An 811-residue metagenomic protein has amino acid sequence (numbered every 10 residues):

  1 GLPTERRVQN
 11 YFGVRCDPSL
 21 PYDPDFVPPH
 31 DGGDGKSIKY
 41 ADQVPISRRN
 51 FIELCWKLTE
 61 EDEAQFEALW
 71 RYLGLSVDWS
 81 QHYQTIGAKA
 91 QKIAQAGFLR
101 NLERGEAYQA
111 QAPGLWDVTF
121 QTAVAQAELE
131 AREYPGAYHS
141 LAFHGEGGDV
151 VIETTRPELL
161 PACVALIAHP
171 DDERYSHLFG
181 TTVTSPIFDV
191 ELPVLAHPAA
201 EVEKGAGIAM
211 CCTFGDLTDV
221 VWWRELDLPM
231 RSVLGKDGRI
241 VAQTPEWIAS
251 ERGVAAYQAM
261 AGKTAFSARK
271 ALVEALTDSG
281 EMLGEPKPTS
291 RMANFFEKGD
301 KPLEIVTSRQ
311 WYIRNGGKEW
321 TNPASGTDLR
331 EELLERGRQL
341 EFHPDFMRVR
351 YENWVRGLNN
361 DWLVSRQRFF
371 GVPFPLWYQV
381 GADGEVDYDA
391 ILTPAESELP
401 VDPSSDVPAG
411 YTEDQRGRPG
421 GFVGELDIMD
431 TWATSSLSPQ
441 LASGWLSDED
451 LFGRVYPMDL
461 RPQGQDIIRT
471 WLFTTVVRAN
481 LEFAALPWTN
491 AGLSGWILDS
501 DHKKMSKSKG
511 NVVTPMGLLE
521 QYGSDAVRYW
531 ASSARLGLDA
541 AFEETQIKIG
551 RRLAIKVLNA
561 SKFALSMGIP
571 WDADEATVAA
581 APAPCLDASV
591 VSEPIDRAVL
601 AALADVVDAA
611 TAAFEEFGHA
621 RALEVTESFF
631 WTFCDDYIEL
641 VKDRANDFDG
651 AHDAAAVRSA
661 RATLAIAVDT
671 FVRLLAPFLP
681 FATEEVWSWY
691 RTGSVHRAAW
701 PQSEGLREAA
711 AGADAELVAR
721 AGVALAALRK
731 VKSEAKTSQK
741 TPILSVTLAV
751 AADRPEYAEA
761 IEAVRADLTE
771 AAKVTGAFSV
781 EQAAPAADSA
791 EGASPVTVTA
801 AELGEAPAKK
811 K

Functional and structural regions predicted by a protein language model:
G1, A90-I93, D149-A275, H343-G381 (+5 more regions): Structured ligand/cofactor/substrate-binding pocket environments in proteins
G1-D171, C212-I248, S279-G326, R356-N359 (+5 more regions): N-terminal, positively charged nucleic-acid-binding surface of large information/translation enzymes
R15-R49, I248-M260, I391-R416, A581-A583: Charged, glycine/proline-rich intrinsically disordered loops and linkers
D34-D42, E67-G74, D189-E201, D328-G337 (+6 more regions): Active-site-adjacent bridging/hinge elements
A41, P45-L58, E203-L217, E335-Y351 (+6 more regions): Extended, non-catalytic structural segments that build the interaction scaffolds of large macromolecular assemblies
F120, F188, G299-D300, V380-D383 (+1 more regions): Short Cys/His-rich metal-coordination motifs, predominantly Zn2+-binding knuckles/fingers
S140, R350, L358-A433, L437 (+2 more regions): Feature 926 captures the class I aminoacyl-tRNA synthetase adenylation module centered on the KMSKS loop
K263-P288, A727: Phosphate/diphosphate-binding loops
